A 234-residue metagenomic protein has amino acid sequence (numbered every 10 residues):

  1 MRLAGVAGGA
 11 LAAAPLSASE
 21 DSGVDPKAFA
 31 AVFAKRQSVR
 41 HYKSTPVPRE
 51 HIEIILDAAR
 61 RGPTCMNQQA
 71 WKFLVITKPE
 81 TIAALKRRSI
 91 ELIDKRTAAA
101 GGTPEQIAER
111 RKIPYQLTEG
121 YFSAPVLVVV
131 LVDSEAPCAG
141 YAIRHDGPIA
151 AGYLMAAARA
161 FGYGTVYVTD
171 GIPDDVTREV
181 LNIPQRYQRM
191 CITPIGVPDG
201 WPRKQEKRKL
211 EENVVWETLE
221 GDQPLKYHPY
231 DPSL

Functional and structural regions predicted by a protein language model:
M1-S17: N-terminal export signals
A14-R49: C-terminal segment of N-terminal export signals and the immediately downstream linker at the start of the mature
V32, L127-V129, I192-P194: Conserved hydrophobic/aromatic beta-strand scaffold that supports enzyme active sites
I55-R60, V128, D133-V180: Small-aliphatic-rich amphipathic alpha-helix that forms the alpha element of a beta-alpha
Q69-G147: Glycine/small-residue-rich phosphate/adenosyl-binding loop
I113, C191-L234: C-terminal helix-cap and adjacent tail motif
V180-M190: Short, electropositive alpha-helical surface patch
